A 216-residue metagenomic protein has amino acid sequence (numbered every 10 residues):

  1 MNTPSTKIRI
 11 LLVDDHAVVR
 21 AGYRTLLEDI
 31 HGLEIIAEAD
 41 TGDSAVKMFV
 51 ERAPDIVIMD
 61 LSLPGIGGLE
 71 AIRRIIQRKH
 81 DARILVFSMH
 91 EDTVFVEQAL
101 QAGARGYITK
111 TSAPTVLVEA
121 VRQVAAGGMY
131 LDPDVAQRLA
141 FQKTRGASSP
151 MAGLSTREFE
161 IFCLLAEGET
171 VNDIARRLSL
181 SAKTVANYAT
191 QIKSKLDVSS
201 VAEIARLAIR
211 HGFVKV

Functional and structural regions predicted by a protein language model:
M1-R9: Non-catalytic signal-transmission and effector/linker regions of two-component phosphorelay proteins
V19, P64: The feature encodes the CheY-like receiver
G32-D40, M48, V198: Short hydrophobic/Thr-rich beta-strand motif most characteristic of the beta2 strand and flanking loop of CheY-like
T41-S44, G67-E70: Acidic catalytic/metal-coordinating carboxylates
D60, S88: Active-site residues of response regulator receiver
V94-Q101, R105-E160, A202, F213-K215: Short, flexible helix-to-coil linker/hinge segments that flank and couple to helix-turn-helix
S148-K183: Helix-turn-helix DNA-binding segment
T170-E203: Recognition helix of helix-turn-helix DNA-binding domains
